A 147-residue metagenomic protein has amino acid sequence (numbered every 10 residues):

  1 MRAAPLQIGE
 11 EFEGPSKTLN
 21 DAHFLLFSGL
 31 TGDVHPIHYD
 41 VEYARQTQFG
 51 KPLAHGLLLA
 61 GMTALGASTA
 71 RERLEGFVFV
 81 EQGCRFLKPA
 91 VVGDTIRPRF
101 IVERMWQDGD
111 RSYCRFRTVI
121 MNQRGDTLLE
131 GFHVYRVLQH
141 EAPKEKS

Functional and structural regions predicted by a protein language model:
M1-A54, Q123, Q139: Catalytic strand-loop segment that frames the active site of acyl-thioester-processing enzymes
M1-I8, A90-S147: HotDog/MaoC-like acyl-thioester-processing domains
Q7, F12, E72, F77-F79 (+1 more regions): A generic structural signal for short, non-catalytic loop/turn and secondary-structure boundary residues
I8, P15, H23, D33 (+3 more regions): A generic structural signal for short beta-strands and their flanking turns/coil linkers
E11-S16, G83, E130-V134: Well-ordered beta-strand positions in beta-sheet-rich domains
R45-A54, A60-E103: Hydrophobic beta-strand-centered segment that forms part of the acyl-chain substrate-binding groove
